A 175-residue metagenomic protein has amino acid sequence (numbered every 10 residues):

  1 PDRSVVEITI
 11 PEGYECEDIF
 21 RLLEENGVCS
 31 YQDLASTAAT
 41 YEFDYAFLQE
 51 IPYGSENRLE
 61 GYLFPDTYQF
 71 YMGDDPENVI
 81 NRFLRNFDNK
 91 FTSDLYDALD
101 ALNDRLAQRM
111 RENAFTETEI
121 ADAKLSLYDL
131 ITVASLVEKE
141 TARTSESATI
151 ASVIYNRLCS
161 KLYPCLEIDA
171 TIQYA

Functional and structural regions predicted by a protein language model:
P1-I168, I172-Y174: Conserved catalytic or metal-liganding residues and their short signature motifs at active sites of enzymes
